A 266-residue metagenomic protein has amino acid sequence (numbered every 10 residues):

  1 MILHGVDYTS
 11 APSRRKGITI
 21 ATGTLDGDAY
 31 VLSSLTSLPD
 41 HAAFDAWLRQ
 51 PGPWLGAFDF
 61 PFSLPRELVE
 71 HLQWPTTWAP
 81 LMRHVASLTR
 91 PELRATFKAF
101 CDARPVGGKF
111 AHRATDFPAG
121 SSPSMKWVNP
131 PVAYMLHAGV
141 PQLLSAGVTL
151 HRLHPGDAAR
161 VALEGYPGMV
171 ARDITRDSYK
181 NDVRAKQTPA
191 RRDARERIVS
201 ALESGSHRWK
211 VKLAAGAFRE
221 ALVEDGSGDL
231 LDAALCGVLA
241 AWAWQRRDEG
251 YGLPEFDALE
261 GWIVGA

Functional and structural regions predicted by a protein language model:
M1-H4, Y8-A266: RNase H-like (RuvC/DEDD) metal-dependent nuclease/polynucleotide-processing core
